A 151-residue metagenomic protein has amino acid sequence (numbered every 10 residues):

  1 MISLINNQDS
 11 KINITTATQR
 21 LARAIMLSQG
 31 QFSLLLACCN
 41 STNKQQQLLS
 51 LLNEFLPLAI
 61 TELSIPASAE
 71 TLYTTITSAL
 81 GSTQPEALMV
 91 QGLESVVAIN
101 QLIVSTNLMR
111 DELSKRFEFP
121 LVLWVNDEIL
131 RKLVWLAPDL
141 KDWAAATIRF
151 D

Functional and structural regions predicted by a protein language model:
M1-E86: Extended, compositionally biased accessory segments flanking or bridging domains
L35-C38, T61-P66, L88-V96, V122-V125 (+1 more regions): Conserved beta-strand segments of the P-loop GTPase G domain that flank and frequently precede/overlap
S41-Q45, P66-T71, L93-N100, E128-R131: Short acidic, S/G/P-rich loop/turn micro-motifs used as interaction or catalytic elements
Q47-F55, T106, K132-L140: Short, aromatic/basic amphipathic alpha-helical patches
S68-A69, L80-G81, L113-K115, I129 (+1 more regions): Cytosolic/nucleoplasmic/matrix-facing N-terminal domains/tails of membrane-anchored or organelle-targeted proteins
L80-L102, R116, P120-D127: Conserved P-loop NTPase "ATPase switch" module shared by AAA+ and STAND
I103-K115: Conserved catalytic/switch belt of AAA+ P-loop NTPases
L136-D151: A short helix-turn-beta junction within AAA+ P-loop NTPase domains corresponding to the substrate/partner-engaging
